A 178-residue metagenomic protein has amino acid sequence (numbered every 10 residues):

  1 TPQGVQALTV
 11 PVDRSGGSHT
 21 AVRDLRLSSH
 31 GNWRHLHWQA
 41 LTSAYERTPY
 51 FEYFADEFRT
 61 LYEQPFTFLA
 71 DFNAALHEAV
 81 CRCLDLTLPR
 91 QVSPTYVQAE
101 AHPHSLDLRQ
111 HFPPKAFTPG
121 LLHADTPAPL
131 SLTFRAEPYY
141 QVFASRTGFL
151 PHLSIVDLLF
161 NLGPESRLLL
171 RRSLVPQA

Functional and structural regions predicted by a protein language model:
T1-A178: Residues lining hydrophobic/aromatic ligand-binding pockets adjacent to catalytic sites
